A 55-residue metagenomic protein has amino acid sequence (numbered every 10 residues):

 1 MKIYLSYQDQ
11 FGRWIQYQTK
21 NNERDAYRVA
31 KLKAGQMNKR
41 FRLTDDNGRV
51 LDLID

Functional and structural regions predicted by a protein language model:
M1-I15: Short aromatic-glycine-(Arg/Gly/Cys) micro-motifs in beta-strand/loop hairpins
L5, A30, F41-L43: Hydrophobic beta-strand residues in large extracellular and virion-surface proteins
G12-D25: A short, exposed loop/beta-hairpin motif centered on an aromatic-Gly-Thr core
A34-D55: Short, mixed-charge low-complexity intrinsically disordered segments
